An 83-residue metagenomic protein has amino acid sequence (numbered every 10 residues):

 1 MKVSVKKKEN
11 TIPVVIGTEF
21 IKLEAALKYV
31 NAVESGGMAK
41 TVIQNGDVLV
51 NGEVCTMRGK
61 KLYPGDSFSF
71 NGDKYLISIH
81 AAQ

Functional and structural regions predicted by a protein language model:
M1-V30, E53-Q83: Ferredoxin-like alpha/beta domains used as RNA- or RNAP-binding modules
V33, V42-I43, L62: Short, well-ordered loop/turn sites that connect or cap secondary structure elements
G36: C2H2-type zinc-finger recognition helix
N45-E53: Short, structured beta-strand/loop micro-motifs enriched in basic residues and often containing a Trp
